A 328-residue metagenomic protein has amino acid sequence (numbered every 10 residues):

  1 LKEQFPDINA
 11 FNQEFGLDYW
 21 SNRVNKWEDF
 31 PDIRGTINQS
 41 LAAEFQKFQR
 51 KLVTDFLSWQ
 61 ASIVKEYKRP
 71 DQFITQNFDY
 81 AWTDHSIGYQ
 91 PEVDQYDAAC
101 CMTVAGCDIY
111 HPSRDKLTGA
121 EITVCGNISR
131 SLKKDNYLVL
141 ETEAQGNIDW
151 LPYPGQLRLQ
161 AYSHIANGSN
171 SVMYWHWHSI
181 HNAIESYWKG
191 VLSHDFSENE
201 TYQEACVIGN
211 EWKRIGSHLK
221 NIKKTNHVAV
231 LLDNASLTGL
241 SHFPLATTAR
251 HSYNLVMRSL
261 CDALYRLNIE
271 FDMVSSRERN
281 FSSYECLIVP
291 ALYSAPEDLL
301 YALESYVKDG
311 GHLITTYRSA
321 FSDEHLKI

Functional and structural regions predicted by a protein language model:
L1-V104, D108-I122: Polysaccharide-binding and catalytic clefts of secreted carbohydrate-active enzymes
W27-F30, S58, P70-D71, A99-I328: Carbohydrate-binding surfaces of carbohydrate-active enzymes
